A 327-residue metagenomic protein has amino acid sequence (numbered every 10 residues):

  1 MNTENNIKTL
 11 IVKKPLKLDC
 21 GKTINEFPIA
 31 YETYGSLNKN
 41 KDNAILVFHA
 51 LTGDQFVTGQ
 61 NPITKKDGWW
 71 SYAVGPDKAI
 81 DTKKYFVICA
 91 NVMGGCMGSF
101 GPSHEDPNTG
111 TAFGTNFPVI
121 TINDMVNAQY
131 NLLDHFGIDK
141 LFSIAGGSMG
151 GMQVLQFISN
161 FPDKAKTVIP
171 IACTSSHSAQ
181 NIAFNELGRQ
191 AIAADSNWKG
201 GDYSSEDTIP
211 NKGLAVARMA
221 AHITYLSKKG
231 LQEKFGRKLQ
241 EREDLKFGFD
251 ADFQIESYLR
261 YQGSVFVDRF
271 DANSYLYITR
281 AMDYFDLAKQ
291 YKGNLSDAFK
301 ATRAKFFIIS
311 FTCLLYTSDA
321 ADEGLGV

Functional and structural regions predicted by a protein language model:
M1-V47: Catalytic-loop region of hydrolases
E32, S36-D106: N-terminal cap/lid subdomain of alpha/beta-hydrolase-fold enzymes
N123-L141: Conserved acidic catalytic loop of the alpha/beta-hydrolase fold
G146, G150: Gly/Ala-rich beta-loop-alpha elbow adjacent to hydrolase catalytic centers
G151-P162: Short glycine-enriched nucleophile-adjacent loop and the immediately C-terminal alpha-helix near the catalytic center
P170-V265: Alpha/beta-hydrolase-fold enzymes
I308-S310: Short beta-strand/loop motif that positions the catalytic acidic residue of the alpha/beta-hydrolase fold
Y316-A321: Conserved small/polar residues in nucleotide/adenosyl-binding loops
